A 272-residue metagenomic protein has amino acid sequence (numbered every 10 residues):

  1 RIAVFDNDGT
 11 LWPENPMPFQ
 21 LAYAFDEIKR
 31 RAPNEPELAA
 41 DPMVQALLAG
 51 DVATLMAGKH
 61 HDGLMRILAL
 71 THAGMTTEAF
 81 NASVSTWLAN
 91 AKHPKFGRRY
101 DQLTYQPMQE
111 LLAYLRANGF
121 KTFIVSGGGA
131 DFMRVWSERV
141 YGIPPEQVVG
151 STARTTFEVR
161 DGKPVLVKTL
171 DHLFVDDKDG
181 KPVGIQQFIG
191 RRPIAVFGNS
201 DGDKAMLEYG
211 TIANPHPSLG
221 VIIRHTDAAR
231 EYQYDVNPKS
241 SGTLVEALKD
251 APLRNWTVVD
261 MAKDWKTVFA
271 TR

Functional and structural regions predicted by a protein language model:
R1-M17, F80, S126, L207: Asp-based phosphoryl-transfer active-site loop
R1-N7, K29, P33-E35, T271: Non-catalytic pre-domain segments flanking phosphatase-related domains
D6, G74-E78, Q147: Short, solvent-exposed linear motifs at loop/edge-of-secondary-structure regions
L11, P18, L70-T71, G142 (+1 more regions): Residue-level preference for alpha-helix termini and adjacent loops
E14-M17, A22-F25, V135-W136, Y209: Short, solvent-exposed loop/turn and secondary-structure capping segments
M17, A22-Q102, Q106: A metal-dependent, Asp-based hydrolase signature
A79-R272: C-terminal cap/substrate-recognition subdomain and adjoining C-terminal extension of metal-dependent phosphatase-like
